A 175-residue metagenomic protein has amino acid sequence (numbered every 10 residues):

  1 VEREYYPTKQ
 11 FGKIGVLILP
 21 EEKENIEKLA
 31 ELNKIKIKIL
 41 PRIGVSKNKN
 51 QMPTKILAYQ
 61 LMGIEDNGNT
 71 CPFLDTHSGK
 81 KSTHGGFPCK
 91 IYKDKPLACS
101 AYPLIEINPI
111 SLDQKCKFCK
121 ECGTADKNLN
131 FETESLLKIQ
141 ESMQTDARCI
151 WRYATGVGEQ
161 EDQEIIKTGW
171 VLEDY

Functional and structural regions predicted by a protein language model:
V1-Y175: Short loop/turn segments that flank or connect secondary-structure elements
